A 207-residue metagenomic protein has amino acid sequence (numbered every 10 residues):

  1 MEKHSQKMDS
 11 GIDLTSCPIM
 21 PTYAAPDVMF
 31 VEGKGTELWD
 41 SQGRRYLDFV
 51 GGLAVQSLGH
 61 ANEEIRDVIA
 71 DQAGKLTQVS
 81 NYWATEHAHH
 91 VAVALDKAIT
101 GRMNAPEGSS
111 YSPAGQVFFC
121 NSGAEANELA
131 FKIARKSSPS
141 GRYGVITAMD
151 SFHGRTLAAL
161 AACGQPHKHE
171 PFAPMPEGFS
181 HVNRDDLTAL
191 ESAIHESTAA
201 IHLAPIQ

Functional and structural regions predicted by a protein language model:
E2-K34, A94: Active-site-adjacent loop/helix segments that line or gate small-molecule/cofactor pockets in enzymes
D9, V28-E32, G59, E63 (+5 more regions): Electropositive phosphate-/nucleotide-binding environments in soluble metabolic enzymes
P18, Y23-A25, D48-L53, D71 (+5 more regions): Residue-level signal for pocket-adjacent positions within structured domains
D27-V50: Active-site and channel-lining beta-strand-loop segments that bind or position nucleotide-derived/phosphorylated
W39-D40, L58-H60, A161-C163: Short beta-strand-to-turn element immediately C-terminal to the catalytic PLP-Schiff-base lysine in fold type I
R45-S140: Glycine-rich loop-to-alpha-helix module at the N-terminal edge of alpha/beta enzyme cores
D96-L203: PLP-dependent aspartate aminotransferase-fold enzymes
I206-Q207: Active-site core of PLP-dependent enzymes with the aminotransferase class I/II
